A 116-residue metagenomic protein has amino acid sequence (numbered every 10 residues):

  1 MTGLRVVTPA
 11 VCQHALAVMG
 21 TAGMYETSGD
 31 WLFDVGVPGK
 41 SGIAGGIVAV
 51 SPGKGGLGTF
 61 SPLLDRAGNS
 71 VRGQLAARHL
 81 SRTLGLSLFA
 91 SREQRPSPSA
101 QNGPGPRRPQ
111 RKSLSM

Functional and structural regions predicted by a protein language model:
M1-S113: Structured C-terminal helix/loop/strand segments within mature extracytoplasmic catalytic/sensor domains
